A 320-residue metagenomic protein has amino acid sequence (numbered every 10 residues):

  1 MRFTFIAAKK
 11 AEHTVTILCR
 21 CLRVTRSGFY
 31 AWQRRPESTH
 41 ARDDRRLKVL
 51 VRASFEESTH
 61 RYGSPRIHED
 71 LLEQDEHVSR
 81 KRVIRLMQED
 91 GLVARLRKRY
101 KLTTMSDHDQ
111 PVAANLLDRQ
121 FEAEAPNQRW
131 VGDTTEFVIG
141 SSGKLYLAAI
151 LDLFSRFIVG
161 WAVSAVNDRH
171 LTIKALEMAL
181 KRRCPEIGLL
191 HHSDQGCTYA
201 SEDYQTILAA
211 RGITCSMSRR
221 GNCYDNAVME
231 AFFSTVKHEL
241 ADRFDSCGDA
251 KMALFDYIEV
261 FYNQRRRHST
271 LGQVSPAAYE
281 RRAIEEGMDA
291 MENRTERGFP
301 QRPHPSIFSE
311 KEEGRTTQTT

Functional and structural regions predicted by a protein language model:
M1-T320: Charged DNA-binding/catalytic regions of mobile-element recombinases
